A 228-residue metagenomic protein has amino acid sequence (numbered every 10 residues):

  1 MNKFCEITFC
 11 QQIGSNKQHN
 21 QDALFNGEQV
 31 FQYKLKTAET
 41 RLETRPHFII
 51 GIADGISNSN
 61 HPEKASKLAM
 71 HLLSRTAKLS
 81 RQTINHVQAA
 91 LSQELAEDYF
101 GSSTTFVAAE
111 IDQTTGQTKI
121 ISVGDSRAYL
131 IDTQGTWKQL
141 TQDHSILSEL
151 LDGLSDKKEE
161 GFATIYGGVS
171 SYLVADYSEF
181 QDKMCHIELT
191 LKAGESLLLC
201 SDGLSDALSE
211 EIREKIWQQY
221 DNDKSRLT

Functional and structural regions predicted by a protein language model:
M1-T228: PP2C/PPM-type serine/threonine phosphatase catalytic domain
